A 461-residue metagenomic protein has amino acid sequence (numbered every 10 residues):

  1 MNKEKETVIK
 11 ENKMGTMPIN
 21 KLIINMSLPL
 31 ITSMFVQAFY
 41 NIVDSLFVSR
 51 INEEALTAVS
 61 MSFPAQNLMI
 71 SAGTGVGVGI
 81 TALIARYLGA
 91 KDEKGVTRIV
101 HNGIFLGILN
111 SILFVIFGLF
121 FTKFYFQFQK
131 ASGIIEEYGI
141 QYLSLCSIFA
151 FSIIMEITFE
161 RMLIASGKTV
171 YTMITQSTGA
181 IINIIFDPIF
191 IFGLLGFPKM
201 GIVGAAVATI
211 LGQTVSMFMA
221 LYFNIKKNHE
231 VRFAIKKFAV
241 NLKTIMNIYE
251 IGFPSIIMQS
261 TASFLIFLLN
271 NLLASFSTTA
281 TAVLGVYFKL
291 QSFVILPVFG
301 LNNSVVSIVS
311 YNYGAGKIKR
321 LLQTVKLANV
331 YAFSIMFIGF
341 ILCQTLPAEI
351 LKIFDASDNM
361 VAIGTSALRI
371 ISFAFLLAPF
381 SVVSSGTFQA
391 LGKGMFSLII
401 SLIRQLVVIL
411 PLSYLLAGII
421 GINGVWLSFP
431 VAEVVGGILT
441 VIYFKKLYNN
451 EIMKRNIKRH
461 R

Functional and structural regions predicted by a protein language model:
M1-S27, I84-F151, P198-F253, V309-A374 (+1 more regions): Short alpha-helical transmembrane segments in multi-pass integral membrane proteins
N25-D44, L145, E156, G179 (+5 more regions): Transmembrane helical elements of multi-pass membrane transporters/channels
L30, M34, L46, A82 (+16 more regions): Transmembrane alpha-helix boundary and packing residues in multipass membrane permease domains and related
F35, F39-T57, F126-G133, I189-M200 (+4 more regions): Helix-terminus/linker motif at the lipid-water interface of multi-pass membrane proteins
L56-L119, I153-T172, N270, V283-I341 (+2 more regions): Small-residue-rich hydrophobic transmembrane alpha-helices
L68-S71, V115, N183-P188, M217-L221 (+4 more regions): Hydrophobic transmembrane alpha-helices of multi-pass small-molecule transporters
G77, C146-I164, T172-A180, A205-A220 (+4 more regions): Short runs within selected transmembrane alpha-helices of multi-pass transporters and secretion channels
I409-A417: Hydrophobic alpha-helical transmembrane segments in multi-pass integral membrane proteins
